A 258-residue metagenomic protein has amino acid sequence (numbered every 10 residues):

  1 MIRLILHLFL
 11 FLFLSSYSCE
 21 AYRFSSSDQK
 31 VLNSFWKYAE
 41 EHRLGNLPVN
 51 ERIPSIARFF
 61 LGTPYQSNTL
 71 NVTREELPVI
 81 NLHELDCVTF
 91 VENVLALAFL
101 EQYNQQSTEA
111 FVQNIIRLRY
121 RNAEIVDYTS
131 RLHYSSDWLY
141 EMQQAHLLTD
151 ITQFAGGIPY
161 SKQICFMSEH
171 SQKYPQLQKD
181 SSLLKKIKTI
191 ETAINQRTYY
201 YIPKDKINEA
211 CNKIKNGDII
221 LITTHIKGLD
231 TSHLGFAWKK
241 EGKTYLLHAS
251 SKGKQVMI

Functional and structural regions predicted by a protein language model:
M1-S26: Bacterial Sec-dependent N-terminal signal peptides
A21-E92: Cationic-aromatic interfacial patches
Q29-E40, N50, P54, R58 (+5 more regions): Generic detector of well-ordered alpha-helical segments enriched in charged/polar residues, highlighting helical
S34-K37, P48-E51, L100, Y201 (+2 more regions): Mature, folded catalytic cores of secreted/periplasmic enzymes
Y65-N195, K215, I222, K239 (+2 more regions): Acidic/His-rich structured neighborhood in mature extracellular/periplasmic domains
R197-K204: Short, structured beta-strand/loop micro-motifs enriched in basic residues and often containing a Trp
D205-I258: Accessory, usually C-terminal, subdomains that scaffold auxiliary metal cofactors
